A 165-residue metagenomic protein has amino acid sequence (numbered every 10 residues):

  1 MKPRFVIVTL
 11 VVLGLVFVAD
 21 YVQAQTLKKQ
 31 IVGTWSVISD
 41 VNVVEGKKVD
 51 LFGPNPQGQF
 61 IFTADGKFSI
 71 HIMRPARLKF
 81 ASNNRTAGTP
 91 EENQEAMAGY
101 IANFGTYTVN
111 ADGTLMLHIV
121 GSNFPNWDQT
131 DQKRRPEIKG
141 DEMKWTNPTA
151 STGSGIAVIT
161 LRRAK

Functional and structural regions predicted by a protein language model:
M1-V11: Bacterial N-terminal signal peptides that target proteins for export
L10, A19-K165: Lipid interaction determinants
